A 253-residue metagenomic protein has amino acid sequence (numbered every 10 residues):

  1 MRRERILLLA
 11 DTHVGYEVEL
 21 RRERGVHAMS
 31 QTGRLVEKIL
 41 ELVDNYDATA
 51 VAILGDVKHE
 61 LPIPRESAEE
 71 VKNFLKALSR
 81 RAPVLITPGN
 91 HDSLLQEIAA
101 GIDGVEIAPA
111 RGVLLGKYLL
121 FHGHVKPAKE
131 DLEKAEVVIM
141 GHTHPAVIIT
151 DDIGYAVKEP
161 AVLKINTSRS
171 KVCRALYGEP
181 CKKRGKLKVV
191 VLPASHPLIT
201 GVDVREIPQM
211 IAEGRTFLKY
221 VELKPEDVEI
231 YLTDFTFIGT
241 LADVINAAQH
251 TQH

Functional and structural regions predicted by a protein language model:
M1-I53, V57-H253: Extended recognition/assembly regions associated with phosphoester-bond processing machinery
